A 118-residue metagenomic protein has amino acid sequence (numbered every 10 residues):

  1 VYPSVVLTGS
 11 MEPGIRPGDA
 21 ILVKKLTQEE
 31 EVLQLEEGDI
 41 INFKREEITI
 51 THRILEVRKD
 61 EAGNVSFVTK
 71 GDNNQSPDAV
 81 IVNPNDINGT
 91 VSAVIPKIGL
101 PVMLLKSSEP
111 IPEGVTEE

Functional and structural regions predicted by a protein language model:
V1-E118: Extended hydrophobic leader/signal-anchor segments used for secretion and membrane insertion
